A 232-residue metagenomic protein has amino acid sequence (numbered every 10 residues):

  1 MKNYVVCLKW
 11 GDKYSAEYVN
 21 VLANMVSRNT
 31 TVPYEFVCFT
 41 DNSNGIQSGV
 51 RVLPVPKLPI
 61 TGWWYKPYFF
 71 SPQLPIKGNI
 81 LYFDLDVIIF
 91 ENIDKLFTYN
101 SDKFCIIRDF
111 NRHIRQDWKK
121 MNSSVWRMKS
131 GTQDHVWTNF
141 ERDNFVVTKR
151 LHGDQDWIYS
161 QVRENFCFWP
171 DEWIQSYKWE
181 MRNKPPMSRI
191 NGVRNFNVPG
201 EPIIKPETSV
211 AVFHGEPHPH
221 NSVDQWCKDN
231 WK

Functional and structural regions predicted by a protein language model:
M1-G62, P75-I76, P217-H218: N-terminal anchoring/stem segment of glycosyltransferases
M1-K2, V32-Y34, K77-N79, D102 (+2 more regions): Short coil/turn segments at beta-strand junctions that form active-site/ligand-binding loops
W10-K13, N42-G45, L58-P59, V87-I89 (+5 more regions): Short, solvent-exposed loop/turn segments at secondary-structure junctions
A16-E17, Q47-G49, E91-D94, W137 (+2 more regions): Short glycine-/acidic-enriched loop or helix-start segments at secondary-structure transitions that form or flank
S27, D94-F97, Q155-Y159: Non-transmembrane alpha-helical segments in soluble domains of secreted/periplasmic/extracellular proteins
V32-D41, L81, F104-I106, W169 (+2 more regions): Short, hydrophobic beta-strand segments that form beta-sheet elements in well-ordered domains
N44-S48, V52-P54, L58-P59, W64-K120 (+1 more regions): GT-A fold catalytic core of metal-dependent nucleotide-sugar glycosyltransferases, centered on the diacidic
S130-K232: Catalytic core and acceptor-binding pocket of nucleotide-sugar-dependent glycosyltransferases
